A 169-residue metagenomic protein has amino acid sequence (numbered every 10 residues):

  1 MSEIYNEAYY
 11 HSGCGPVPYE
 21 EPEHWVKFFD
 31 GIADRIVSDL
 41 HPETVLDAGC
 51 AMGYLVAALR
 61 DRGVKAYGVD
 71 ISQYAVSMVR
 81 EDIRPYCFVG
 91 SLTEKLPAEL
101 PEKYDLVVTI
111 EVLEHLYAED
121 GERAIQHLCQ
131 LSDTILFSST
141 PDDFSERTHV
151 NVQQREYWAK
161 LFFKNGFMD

Functional and structural regions predicted by a protein language model:
M1-I110, E119-L131, P141, S145 (+2 more regions): Conserved N-terminal segment of class I S-adenosyl-L-methionine
H115-L116: A short His-aromatic
D133-L136: Short glycine-centered segments of the SAM/dcSAM-binding site in methyltransferase folds
